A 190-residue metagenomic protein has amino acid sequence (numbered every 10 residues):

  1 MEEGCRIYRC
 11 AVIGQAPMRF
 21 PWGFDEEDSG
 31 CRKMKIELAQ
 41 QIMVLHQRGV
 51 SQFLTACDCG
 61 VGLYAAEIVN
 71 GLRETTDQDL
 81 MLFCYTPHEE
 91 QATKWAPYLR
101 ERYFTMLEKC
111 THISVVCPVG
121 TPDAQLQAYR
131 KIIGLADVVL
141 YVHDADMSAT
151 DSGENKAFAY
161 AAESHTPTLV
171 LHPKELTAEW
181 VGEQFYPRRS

Functional and structural regions predicted by a protein language model:
E2-R189: Acidic/glycine-enriched connector segments
